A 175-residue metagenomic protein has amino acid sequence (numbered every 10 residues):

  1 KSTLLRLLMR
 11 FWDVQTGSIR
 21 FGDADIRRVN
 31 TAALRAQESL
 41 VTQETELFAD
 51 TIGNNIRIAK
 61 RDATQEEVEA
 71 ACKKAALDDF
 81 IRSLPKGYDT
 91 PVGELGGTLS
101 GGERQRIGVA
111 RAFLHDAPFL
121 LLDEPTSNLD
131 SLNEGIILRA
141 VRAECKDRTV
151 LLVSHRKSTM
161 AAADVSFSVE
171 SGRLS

Functional and structural regions predicted by a protein language model:
T3, S100, I107-A112, I136 (+1 more regions): ABC ATPase nucleotide-binding domain "signature" region
M9: Helix-to-loop junction immediately C-terminal to a conserved catalytic motif
S18-R20, R28, R35, G53-E94 (+2 more regions): ABC ATPase nucleotide-binding domain helical subdomain, centered on the C-loop/LSGGQ "ABC signature"
L114-P118, D147: A short, proline-enriched helix->beta-strand linker immediately N-terminal to the Walker B motif in ABC-type P-loop
L120-E124: Catalytic Walker B motif of ABC-type/P-loop ATPase nucleotide-binding domains
S131-L132: Helix N-cap at the start of a conserved alpha-helix in ABC-type nucleotide-binding domains
A143-L152, M160: Conserved catalytic loops of ABC-family nucleotide-binding domains
A162-S168: Conserved catalytic segment of ABC-fold P-loop ATPases
